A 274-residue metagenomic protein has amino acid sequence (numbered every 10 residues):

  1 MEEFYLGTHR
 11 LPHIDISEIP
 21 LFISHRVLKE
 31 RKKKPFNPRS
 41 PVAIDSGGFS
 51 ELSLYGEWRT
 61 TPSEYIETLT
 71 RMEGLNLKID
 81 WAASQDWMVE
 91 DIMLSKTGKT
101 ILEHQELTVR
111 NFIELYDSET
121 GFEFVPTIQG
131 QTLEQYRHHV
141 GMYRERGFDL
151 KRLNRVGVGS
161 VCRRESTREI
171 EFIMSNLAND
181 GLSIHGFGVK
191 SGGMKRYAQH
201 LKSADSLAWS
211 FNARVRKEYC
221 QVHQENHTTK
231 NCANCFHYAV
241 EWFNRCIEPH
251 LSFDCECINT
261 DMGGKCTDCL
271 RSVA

Functional and structural regions predicted by a protein language model:
M1-D15, T70, G74, A83 (+5 more regions): Alpha/beta catalytic cores of nucleotide-metabolism and tRNA/nucleoside-modifying enzymes
M1-N111, S272-V273: Non-catalytic, usually N-terminal nucleic-acid engagement modules in DNA/RNA processing proteins
V27-L28, G47-S50, S160-R163, L207-V215: Short, acidic/turn-prone active-site loops that include or flank metal/cofactor- and phosphate-binding residues
Y65, L69, Y136-V140, A239 (+1 more regions): Generic structural signal of hydrophobic/aromatic residues within well-ordered alpha-helices of folded domains
T70-A204, W209: Eukaryote-skewed repeat-based solenoidal scaffolds used as protein-protein interaction platforms, primarily
